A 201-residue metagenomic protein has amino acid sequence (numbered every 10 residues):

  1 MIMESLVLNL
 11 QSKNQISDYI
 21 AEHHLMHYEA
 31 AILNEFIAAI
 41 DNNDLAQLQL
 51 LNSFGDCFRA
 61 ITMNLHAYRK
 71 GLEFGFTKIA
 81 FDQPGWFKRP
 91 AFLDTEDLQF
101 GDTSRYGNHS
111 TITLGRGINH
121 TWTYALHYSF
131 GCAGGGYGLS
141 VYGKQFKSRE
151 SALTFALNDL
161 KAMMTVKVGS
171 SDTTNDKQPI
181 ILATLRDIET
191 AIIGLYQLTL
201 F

Functional and structural regions predicted by a protein language model:
I2-H109, P179, D187-F201: Negatively charged, low-complexity tracts enriched in Asp/Glu with abundant Ser/Thr
T103, F130, V166-S170: Structural boundary micro-motifs
H109-R116: Short amphipathic beta-strand and strand-loop transition segments with alternating hydrophobic
G117-W122: Short, flexible loop/turn motifs enriched in small residues
Y124-L126: Short beta-strand motif preference
Y128-M163: A short, exposed loop/beta-hairpin motif centered on an aromatic-Gly-Thr core
N158-T174: Short arginine-rich
G169, T173-R186: Low-complexity, serine/threonine/proline-enriched polar segments
